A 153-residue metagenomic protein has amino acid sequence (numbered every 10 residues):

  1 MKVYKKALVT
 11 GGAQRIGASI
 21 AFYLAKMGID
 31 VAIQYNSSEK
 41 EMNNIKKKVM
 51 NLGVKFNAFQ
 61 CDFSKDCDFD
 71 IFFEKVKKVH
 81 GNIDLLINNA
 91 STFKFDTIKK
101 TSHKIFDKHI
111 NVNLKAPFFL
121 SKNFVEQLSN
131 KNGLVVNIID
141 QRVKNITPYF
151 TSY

Functional and structural regions predicted by a protein language model:
A13-R15: Conserved glycine-rich cofactor-binding loop
I29-M42: Conserved glycine-rich Rossmann-like NAD(P)H-binding loop of the short-chain dehydrogenase/reductase
E39, F59-I71, H103: The beta1-alpha1 cofactor-binding region of Rossmann-like NAD(H)/NADP(H)-dependent oxidoreductases
N89-K94: Conserved NAD(P)H cofactor-binding loop of Rossmann-fold oxidoreductase domains
T97-I98, S102-I110: Substrate-binding pocket helix/loop in short-chain dehydrogenase/reductase
S121-K122: A short, exposed helix-loop element centered on a Lys and neighboring polar residues
L134-Y153: Catalytic loop of short-chain dehydrogenase/reductase
